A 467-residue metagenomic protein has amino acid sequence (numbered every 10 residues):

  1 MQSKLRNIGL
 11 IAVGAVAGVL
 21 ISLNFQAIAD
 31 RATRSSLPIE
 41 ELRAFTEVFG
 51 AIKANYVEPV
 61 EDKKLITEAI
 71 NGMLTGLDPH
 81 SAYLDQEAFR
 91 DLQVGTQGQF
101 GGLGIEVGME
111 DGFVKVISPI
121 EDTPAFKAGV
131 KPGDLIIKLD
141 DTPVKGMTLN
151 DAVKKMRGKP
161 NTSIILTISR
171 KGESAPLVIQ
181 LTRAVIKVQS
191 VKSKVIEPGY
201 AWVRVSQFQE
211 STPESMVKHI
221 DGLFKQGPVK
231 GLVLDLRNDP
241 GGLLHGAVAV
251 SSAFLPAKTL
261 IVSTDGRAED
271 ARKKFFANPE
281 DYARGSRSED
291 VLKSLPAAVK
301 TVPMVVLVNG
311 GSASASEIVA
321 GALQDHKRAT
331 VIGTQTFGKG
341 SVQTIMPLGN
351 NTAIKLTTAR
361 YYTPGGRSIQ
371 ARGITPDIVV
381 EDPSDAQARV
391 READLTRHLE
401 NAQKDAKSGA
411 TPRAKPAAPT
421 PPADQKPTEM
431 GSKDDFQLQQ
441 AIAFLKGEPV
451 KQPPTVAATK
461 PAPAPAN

Functional and structural regions predicted by a protein language model:
Q2-S81, V114, G227, P419-Q440 (+2 more regions): Terminal targeting/pro-maturation regions of precursor/exported proteins
F25, A29-E41, K53-D62, K115-P119 (+2 more regions): Cleft-lining beta-strand/loop regions that shape enzyme active-site pockets
V48, A69, I105, L166 (+5 more regions): Residue-level signature of catalytic and energy-coupling elements of molecular machines, predominantly ATP/GTP-dependent
Y56-I117, N161-Q180, K187-S193, V262 (+3 more regions): Extended, small/polar residue-biased N-terminal targeting/export presequences and adjacent propeptide/linker tracts
L348-A359: Short acidic, Pro/Gly- and aromatic-enriched capping/linker segments at domain boundaries
R360, P364-N467: Conserved functional hotspot residues or short segments at active or partner-binding sites across diverse domains
